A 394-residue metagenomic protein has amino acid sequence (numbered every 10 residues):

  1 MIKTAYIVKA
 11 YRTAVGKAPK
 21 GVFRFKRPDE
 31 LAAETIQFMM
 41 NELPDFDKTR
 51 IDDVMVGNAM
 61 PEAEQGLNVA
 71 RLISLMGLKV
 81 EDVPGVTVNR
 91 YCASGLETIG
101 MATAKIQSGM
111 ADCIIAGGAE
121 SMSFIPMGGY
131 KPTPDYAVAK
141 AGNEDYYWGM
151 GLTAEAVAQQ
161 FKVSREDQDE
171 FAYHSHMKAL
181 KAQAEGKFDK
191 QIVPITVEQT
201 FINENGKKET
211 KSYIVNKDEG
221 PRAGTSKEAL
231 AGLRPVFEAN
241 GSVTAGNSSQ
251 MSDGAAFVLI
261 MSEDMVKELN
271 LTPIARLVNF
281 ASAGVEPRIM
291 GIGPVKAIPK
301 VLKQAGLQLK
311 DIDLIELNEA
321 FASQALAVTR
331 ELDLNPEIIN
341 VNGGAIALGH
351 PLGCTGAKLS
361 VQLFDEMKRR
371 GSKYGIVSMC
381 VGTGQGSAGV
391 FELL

Functional and structural regions predicted by a protein language model:
M1-P28, T225-I292, K303, V361-Q362 (+2 more regions): Condensing-enzyme catalytic core mediating Claisen C-C bond formation in acyl metabolism
R12-A14, F25, D29-E34, D45 (+3 more regions): N-terminal extracellular/periplasmic Venus flytrap/periplasmic-binding protein-like
R24-I114, A119-A137, I192-V215, R288 (+1 more regions): Conserved beta-ketoacyl condensing-enzyme motif
K26, N58-D112, T133, D145-L152 (+4 more regions): Conserved catalytic cysteine-centered active-site region of acyl-thioester-dependent Claisen-condensing enzymes
P28-P44, V69-I73, T98, M150-V157 (+5 more regions): Short, well-ordered amphipathic alpha-helical segments that serve as non-catalytic structural scaffolds within diverse
N89-A119, A158-F188, F257-D264, P351-S372 (+1 more regions): Active-site-proximal alpha-helical scaffold in enzymes
F188-Q191, F201, V278-A347: Active-site pocket-lining segment
